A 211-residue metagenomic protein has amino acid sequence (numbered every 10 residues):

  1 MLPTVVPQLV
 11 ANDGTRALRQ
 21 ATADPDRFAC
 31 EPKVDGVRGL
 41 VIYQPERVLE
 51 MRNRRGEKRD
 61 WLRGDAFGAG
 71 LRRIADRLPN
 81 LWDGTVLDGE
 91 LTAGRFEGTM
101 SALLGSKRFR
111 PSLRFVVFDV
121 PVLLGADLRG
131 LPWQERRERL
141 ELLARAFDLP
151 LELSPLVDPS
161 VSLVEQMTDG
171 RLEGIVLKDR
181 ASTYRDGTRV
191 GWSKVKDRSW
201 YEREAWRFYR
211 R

Functional and structural regions predicted by a protein language model:
M1-R211: Catalytic cores of nucleic-acid ligases and guanylyltransferases
